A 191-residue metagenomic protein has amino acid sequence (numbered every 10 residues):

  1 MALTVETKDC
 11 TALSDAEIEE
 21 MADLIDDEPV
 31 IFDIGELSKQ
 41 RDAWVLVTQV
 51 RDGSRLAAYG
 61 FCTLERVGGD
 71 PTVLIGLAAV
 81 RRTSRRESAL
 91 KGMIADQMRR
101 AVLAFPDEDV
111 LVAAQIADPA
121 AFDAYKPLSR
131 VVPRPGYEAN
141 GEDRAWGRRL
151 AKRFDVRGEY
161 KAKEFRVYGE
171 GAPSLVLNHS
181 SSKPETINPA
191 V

Functional and structural regions predicted by a protein language model:
M1-L13, V102-V191: Terminal substrate-recognition subdomain of acyl/acetyltransferases
T7-T83, A101: A conserved beta-strand-loop-helix scaffold within acyl/acetyltransferase catalytic domains
A43, V47, Q97, R134 (+1 more regions): Charge-rich, low-complexity amphipathic helices in intrinsically disordered tails/linkers adjacent to domains
D70, R85, F122-A124: Short acidic, gly/pro-rich beta-turn/loop elements at beta-sheet edges and active-site/ligand-binding grooves
I75-L77, K91-G92, F105-P106: Short, charged/polar low-complexity linear motifs in solvent-exposed/disordered segments
S84-M93: Conserved acetyl-CoA pyrophosphate-binding loop and the N-cap/start of the following alpha-helix in GNAT-like
I94-R100: Internal catalytic or translocation cores that form aromatic/hydrophobic pockets or channels for amphipathic metabolites
